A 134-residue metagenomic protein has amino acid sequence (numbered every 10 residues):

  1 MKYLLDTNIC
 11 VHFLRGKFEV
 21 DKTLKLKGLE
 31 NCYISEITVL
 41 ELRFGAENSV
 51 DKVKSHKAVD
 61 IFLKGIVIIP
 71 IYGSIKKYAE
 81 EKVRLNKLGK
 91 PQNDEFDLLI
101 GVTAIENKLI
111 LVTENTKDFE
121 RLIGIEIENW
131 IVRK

Functional and structural regions predicted by a protein language model:
M1, G101, I105-K134: Acidic, PIN/NYN-like endoribonuclease modules and their adjacent C-terminal/linker elements
M1-I34, F44-D60, K87, K134: Short, well-structured N-terminal submotif of metal-dependent ribonuclease cores
D6-T7, L42, Y78, A104 (+1 more regions): Generic structural signal for small/hydrophobic residues in well-ordered secondary structure, especially within
I9-C10, T38, S74, K117-D118: Alpha-helix capping/helix-boundary segments
V39, K52, H56, I75-Y78 (+1 more regions): A general structural signal for well-ordered alpha-helical segments in protein cores
V67-E114: Active-site neighborhoods of divalent-metal-dependent phosphate/nucleic-acid chemistry enzymes
